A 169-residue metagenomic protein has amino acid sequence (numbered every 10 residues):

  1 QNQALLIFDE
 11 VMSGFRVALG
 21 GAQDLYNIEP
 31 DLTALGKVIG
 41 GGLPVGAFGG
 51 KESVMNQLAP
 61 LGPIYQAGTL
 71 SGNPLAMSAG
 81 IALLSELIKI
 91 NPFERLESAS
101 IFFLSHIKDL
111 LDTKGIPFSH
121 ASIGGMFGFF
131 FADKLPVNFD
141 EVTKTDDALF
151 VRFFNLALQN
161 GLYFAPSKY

Functional and structural regions predicted by a protein language model:
Q1-Y169: Conserved N-terminal phosphate-binding loop of PLP-dependent enzymes in the Aspartate aminotransferase
